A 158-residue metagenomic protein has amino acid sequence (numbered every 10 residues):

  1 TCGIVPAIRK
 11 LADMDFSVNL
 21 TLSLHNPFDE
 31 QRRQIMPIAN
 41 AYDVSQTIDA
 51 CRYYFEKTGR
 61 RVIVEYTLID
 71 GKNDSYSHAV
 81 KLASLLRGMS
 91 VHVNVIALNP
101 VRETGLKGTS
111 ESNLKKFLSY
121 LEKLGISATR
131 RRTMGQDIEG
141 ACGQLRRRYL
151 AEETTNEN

Functional and structural regions predicted by a protein language model:
T1-L124, A128: Conserved AdoMet/S-adenosylmethionine-binding subsite of the radical SAM
R32, R130-R132, R146: Basic side chains
S112, K116, T133, D137-G140: Short, charged alpha-helical segments
G135-N158: Radical SAM enzyme core and accessory elements
